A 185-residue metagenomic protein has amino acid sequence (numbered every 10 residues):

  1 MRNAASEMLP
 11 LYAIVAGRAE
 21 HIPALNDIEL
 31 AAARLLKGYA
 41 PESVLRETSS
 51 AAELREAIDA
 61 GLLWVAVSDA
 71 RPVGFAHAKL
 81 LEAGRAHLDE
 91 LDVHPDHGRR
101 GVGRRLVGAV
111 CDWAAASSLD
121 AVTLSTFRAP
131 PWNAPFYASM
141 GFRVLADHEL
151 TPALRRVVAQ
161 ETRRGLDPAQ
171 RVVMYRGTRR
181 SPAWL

Functional and structural regions predicted by a protein language model:
R2-E7, S125, S139, R143 (+1 more regions): Terminal substrate-recognition subdomain of acyl/acetyltransferases
Y12, A16-I22, N26-P95, V107-W113 (+5 more regions): Acetyl-CoA-dependent GNAT
V44, T48, N133, R156-V157: Short Asp/Glu-rich motifs
R71, H94-G108, S117, R128-A134 (+1 more regions): Conserved glycine-rich acetyl-CoA-binding loop
D89, R99-V102, R128-A129, R143-D147 (+1 more regions): Short, structured secondary-structure boundary patches
A114-T126: Conserved GNAT acetyl-CoA-binding A-motif
L124-N133, L150-R155: Conserved beta-strand-loop-alpha-helix junction that forms the acyl-donor binding cleft
